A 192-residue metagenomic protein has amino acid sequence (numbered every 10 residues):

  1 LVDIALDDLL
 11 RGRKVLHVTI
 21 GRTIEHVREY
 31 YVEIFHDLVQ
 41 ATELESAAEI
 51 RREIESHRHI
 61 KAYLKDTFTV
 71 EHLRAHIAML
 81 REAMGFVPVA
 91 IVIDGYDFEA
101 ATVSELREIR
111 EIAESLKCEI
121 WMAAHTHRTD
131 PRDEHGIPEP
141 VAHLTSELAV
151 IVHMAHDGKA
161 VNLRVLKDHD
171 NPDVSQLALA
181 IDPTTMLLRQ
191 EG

Functional and structural regions predicted by a protein language model:
L1-K65: Conserved P-loop
I4, H26-I34, H76, E108 (+2 more regions): Alpha-helical scaffold elements adjacent to nucleotide-binding pockets in ATP/GTP-utilizing enzyme cores
D7-L10, R52-E55, E82-F86, I112-L116 (+1 more regions): Conserved catalytic network of the ASCE P-loop NTPase/AAA+ motor domain
H17, A90-D94, C118-R128: Structural recognition of the conserved hydrophobic beta-strand(s) that form the central parallel beta-sheet of P-loop
G21-E25, E33, D66-T69, D97-E99 (+3 more regions): Conserved nucleotide-binding/hydrolysis micro-motifs of P-loop NTPases
R58-L116: Phosphate-binding/switch loop-helix module in NTP-utilizing enzymes
A124-G192: Phosphate-binding/switch region of NTP-binding enzymes
